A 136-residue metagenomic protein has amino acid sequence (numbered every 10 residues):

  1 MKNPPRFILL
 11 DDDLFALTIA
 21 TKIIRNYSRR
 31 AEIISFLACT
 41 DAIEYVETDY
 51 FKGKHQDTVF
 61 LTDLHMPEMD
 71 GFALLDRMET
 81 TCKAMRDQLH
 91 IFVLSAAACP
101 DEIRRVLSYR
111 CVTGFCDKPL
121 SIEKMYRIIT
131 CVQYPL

Functional and structural regions predicted by a protein language model:
P5-A16, A20-I24: Conserved acidic segment of CheY-like receiver
S35-T48, G71: Helix N-cap/capping motif at the beta->alpha junctions
E44, F72-M85: Short amphipathic alpha-helix used as the core "switch/output" element in two-component signaling
L61-D63: Active-site T/S-Asp motif of two-component receiver
M66: Receiver (REC) domain active-site loop signature in two-component systems and cognate sites in sensor histidine kinases
A73, R86-F92, A97-F115: Alpha4 helix (beta4-alpha4-beta5 surface) of REC/receiver domains from two-component response regulators
P119-I129: C-terminal output helix
T130-L136: The C-terminal output helix
